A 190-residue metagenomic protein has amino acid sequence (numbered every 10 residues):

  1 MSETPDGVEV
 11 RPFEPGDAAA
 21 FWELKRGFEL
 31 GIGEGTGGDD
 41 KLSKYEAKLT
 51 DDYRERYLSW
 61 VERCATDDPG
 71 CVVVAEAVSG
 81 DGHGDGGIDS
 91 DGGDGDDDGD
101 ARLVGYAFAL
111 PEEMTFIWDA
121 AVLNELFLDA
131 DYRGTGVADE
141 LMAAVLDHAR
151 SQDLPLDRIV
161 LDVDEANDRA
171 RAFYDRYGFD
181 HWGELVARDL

Functional and structural regions predicted by a protein language model:
E9-R11, P15, R26-W60: Conserved GNAT-fold acetyl-CoA-binding loop/helix
D52-V74, V78: A short helix-loop-beta-strand connector motif used in the catalytic cores of GNAT acetyltransferases and, in some
V72-V74, D100-P111, V122, F127: Conserved beta-strand in the GNAT
W118-A130, E184: Conserved acetyl-CoA binding element of GNAT-fold acetyltransferases
A121, S151-D162: Conserved GNAT acetyl-CoA-binding A-motif
D129-D131, T135, E165-A166: Active-site acidic-Proline motif in GNAT/NAT acetyltransferases
Y132, G136-A144: Conserved acetyl-CoA pyrophosphate-binding loop and the N-cap/start of the following alpha-helix in GNAT-like
D139, E165-G183: Conserved active-site alpha-helix within GNAT-family acetyltransferase domains
